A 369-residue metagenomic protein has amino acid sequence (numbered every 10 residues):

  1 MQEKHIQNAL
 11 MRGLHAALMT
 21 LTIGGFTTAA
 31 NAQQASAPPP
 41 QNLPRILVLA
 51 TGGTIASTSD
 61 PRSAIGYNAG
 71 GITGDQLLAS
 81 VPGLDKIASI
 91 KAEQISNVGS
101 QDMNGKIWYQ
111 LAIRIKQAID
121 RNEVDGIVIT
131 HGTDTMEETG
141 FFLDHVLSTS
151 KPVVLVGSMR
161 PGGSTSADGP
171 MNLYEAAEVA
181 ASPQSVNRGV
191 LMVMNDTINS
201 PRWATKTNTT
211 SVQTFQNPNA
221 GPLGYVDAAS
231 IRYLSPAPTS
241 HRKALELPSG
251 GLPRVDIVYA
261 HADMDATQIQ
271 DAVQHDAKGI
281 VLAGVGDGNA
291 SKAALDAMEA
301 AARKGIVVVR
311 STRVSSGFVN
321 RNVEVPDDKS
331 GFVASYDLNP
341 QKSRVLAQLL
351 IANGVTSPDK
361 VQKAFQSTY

Functional and structural regions predicted by a protein language model:
M1-M11: N-terminal secretory signal peptides that target proteins for export/translocation
G13-G25: Bacterial N-terminal signal peptides
Q33-Q117, D296, V355: ATP/NTP phosphate-donor binding region
A37, D287-Y369: C-terminal non-catalytic interaction/assembly regions of soluble proteins
L43, L49, T73, A79-L84 (+2 more regions): Accessory alpha-helical/coil subdomains and C-terminal extensions that flank or cap enzyme catalytic cores
I129-K151, A290-E299: Short Gly/Thr/Asp-enriched flexible loops that form oxyanion-binding sites at enzyme active sites
G140-M171, A177-A181, R303-T312: Short, acidic/small-residue loops that bind anionic groups at enzyme active sites
V156-D227: Internal gly/pro-rich beta-alpha loop/helix module that stabilizes soluble enzyme cofactors or their anionic handles
